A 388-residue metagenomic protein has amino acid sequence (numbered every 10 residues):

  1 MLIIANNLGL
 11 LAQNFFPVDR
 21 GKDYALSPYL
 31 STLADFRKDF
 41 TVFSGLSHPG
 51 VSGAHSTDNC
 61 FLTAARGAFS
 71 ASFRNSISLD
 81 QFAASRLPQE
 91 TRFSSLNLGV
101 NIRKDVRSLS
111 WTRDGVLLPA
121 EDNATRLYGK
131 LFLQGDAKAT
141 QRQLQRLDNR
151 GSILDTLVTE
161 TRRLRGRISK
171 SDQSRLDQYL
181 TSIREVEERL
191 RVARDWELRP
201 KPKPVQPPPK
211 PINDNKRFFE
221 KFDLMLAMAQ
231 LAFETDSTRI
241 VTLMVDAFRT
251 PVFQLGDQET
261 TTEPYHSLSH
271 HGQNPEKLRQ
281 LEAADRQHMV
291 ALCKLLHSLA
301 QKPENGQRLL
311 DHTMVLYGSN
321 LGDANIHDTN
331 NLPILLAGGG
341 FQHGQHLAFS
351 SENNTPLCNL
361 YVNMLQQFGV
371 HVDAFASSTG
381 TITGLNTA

Functional and structural regions predicted by a protein language model:
M1-A388: Ligand-binding pockets and gating/stacking loops
